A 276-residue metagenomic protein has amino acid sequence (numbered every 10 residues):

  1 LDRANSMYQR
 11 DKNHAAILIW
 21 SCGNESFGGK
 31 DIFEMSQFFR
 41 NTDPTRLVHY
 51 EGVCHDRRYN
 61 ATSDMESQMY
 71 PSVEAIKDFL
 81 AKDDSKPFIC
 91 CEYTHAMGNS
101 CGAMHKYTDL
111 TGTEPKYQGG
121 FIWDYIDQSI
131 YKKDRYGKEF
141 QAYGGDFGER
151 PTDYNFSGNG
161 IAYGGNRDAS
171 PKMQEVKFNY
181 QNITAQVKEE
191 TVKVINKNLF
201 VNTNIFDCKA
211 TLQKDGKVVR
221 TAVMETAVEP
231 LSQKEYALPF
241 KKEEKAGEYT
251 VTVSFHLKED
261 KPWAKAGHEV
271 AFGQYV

Functional and structural regions predicted by a protein language model:
L1-E189, N198-N204, K209-V218: Extended substrate-binding grooves/exosites of carbohydrate-active enzymes
T94-H95, F255, Q274-V276: A short, hydrophobic secondary-structure junction motif
Q141-G145, S157, E244, A264 (+1 more regions): Generic detector of intrinsically disordered, low-complexity, polar/charged segments
E189-T191, E248: A generic structural signal for beta-strand entry/edge sites
F206-C208, Q213-A246, T252-K258, W263: Intrinsically disordered, low-complexity Pro/Gly/Ser/Thr-rich segments with frequent PxxP/GP/PP motifs and embedded
D260-V276: Short beta-strand elements
